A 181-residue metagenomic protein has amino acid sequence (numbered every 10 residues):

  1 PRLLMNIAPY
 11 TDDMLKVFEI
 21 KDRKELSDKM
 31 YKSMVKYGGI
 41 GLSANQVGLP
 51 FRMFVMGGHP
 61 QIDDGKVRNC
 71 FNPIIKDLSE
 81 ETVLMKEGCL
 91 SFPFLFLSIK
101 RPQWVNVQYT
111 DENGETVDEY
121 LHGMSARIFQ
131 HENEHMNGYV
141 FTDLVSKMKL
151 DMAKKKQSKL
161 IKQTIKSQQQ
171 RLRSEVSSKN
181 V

Functional and structural regions predicted by a protein language model:
P1-V181: Positively charged
